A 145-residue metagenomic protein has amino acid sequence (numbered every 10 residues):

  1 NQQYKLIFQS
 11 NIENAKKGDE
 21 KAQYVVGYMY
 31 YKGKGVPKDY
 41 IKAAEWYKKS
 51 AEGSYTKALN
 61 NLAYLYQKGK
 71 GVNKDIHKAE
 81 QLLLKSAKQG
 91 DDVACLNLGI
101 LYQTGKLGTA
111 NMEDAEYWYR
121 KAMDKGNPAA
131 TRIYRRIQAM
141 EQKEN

Functional and structural regions predicted by a protein language model:
N1-K16: N-terminal leader/linker segments that initiate helical-solenoid repeat arrays
N1-K5, D39-Y40, D75-I76: Helix-turn-helix repeat elements of alpha-solenoid scaffolds
K16-D19, K32-K34, D39, E52-Y55 (+5 more regions): Short helix-capping/linker turns of helical repeat alpha-solenoids
V25-K32, L59-K68, L82, N97-T104 (+1 more regions): Hydrophobic face of amphipathic alpha-helices that form TPR/SEL1-like repeat modules and related alpha-solenoid
T109, K121-N145: Terminal, low-structured helical/coil segments at or just beyond the last alpha-helical repeat
